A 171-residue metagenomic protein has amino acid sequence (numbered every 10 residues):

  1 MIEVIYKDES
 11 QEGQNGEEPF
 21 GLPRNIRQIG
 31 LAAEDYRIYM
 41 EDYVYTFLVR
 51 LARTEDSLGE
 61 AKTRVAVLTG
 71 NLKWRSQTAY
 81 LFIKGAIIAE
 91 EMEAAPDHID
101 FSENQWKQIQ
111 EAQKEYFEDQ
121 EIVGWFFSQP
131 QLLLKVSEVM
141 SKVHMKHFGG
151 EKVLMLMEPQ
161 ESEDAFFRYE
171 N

Functional and structural regions predicted by a protein language model:
M1-G124, P130-N171: N-terminal beta-strand/alpha-helix entry module and adjacent surface of metal-dependent catalytic domains
